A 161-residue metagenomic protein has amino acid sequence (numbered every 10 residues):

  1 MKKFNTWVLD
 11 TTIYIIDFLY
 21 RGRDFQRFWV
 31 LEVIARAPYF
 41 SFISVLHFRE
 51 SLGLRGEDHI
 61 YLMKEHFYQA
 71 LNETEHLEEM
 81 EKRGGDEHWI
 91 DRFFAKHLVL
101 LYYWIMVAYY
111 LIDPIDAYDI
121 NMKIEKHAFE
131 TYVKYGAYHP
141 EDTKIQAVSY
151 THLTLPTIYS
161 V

Functional and structural regions predicted by a protein language model:
M1-L153: Non-heme di-metal
H152-V161: Single conserved hydrophobic/aromatic residue that forms the stacking wall/gate of nucleotide- or nucleobase-binding
